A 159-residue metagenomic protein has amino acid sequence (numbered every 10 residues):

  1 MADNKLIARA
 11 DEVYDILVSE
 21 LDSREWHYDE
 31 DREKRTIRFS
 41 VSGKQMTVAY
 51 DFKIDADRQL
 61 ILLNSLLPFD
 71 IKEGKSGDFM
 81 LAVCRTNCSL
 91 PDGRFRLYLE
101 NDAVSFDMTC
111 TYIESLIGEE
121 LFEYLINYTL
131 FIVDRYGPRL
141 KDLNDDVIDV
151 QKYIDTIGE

Functional and structural regions predicted by a protein language model:
M1-S19, L66: Terminal, regulation- and interaction-focused segments at domain boundaries
Y14, S19, S23, D29-E30 (+1 more regions): N-terminal intrinsically disordered, cationic/polar leader segments that include organellar targeting peptides
R24-P68: Ser/Thr-rich, low-complexity intrinsically disordered terminal regions
L66-S105: Short, internal acidic amphipathic alpha-helical interface segments that mediate docking to partner proteins
P68, C110-S115: A short interface-forming secondary-structure element
E114-L125: A short acidic/glycine-rich loop-to-helix N-cap element
E123, N127-D134: Long, contiguous binding/interaction regions
K141-E159: Short, highly charged C-terminal tails/helix-capping segments
